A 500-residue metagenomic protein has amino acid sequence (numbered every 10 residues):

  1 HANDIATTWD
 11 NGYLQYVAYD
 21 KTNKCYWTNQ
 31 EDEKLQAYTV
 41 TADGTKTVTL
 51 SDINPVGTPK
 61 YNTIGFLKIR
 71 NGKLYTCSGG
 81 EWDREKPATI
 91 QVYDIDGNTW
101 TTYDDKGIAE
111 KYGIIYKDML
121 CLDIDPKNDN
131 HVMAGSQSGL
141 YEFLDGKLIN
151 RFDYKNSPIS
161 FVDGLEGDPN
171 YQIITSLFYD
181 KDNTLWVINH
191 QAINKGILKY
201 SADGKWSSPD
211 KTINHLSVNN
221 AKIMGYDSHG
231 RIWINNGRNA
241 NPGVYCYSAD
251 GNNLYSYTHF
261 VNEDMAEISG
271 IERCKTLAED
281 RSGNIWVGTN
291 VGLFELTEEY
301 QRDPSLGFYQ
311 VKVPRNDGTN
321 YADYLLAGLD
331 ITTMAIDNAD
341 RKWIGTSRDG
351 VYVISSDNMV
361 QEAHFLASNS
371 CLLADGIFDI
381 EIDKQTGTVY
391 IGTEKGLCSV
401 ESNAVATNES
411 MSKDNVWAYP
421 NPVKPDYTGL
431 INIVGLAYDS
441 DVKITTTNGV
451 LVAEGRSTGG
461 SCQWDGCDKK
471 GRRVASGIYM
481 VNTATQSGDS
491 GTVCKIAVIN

Functional and structural regions predicted by a protein language model:
H1-V416, L451: Carboxylate-rich, polar loop motifs that coordinate divalent cations or form catalytic acidic clusters
Y154, T212, S457-T458, Y479: Residue-level structural signal for beta-strand termini and adjacent loop
A374, P425, Y438, K470 (+1 more regions): Surface-exposed loops/turns
T388, A475-M480: Short, conserved beta-strand segments of beta-strand-rich sandwich/propeller modules, principally
S410-K443, S461-W464: Glycine-centered coil/turn sites that cap beta-strands in beta-rich domains
D441-V452, G471, Y479: Short, glycine-anchored, charge-dense loop/turn motifs used at functional sites
L451-V474, T485-S490: Glycine-centered tight-turn motifs at strand-turn-strand junctions
M480-N500: C-terminal tail/sorting-segment detector
